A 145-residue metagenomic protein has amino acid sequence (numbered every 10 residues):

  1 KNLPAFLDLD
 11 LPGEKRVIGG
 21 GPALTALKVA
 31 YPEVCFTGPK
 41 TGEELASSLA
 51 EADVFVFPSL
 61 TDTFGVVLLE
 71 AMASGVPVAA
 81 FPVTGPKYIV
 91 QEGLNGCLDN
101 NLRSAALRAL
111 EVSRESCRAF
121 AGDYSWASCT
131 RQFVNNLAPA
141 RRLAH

Functional and structural regions predicted by a protein language model:
K1-L11, P22-A26: A conserved mid-protein helix/loop that constitutes part of the nucleotide-sugar donor-binding site
L24-E44: Nucleotide-activated donor-binding/catalytic signature segment of Leloir-type glycosyltransferases, i.e., the conserved
L27, L69, P82-N100: Short acidic/histidine- and often glycine-rich active-site loop of Leloir-type glycosyltransferases that engages
P39-K40, S47-A52, F133: Short alpha-helical donor nucleotide-sugar binding micro-motif in glycosyltransferases
L60: Aromatic "clamp/platform" in nucleotide-sugar-dependent glycosyltransferases that forms part of the donor/acceptor
P77-A80: Short hydrophobic beta-strand element within catalytic cores of glycosyltransferases and related nucleotide-activated
L110-H145: A charged, aromatic-enriched C-terminal amphipathic alpha-helix characteristic of glycosyltransferases across folds
